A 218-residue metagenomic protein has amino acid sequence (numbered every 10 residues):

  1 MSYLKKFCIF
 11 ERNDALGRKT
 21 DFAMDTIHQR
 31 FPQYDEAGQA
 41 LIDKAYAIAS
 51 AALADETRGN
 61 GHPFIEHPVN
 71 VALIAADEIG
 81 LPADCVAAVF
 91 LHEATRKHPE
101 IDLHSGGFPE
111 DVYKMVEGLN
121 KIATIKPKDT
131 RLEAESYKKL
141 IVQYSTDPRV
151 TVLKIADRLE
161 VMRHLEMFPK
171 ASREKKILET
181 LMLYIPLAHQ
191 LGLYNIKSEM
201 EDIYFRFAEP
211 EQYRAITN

Functional and structural regions predicted by a protein language model:
M1-N218: Active-site helical microenvironments for divalent-metal-assisted chemistry
